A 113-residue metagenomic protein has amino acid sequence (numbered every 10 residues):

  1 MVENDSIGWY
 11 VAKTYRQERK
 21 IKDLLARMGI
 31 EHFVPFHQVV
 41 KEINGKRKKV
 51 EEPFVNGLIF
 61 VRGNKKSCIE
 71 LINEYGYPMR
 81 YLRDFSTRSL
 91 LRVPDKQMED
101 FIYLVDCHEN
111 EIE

Functional and structural regions predicted by a protein language model:
M1-E113: Acidic-enriched and Gly/Ser
